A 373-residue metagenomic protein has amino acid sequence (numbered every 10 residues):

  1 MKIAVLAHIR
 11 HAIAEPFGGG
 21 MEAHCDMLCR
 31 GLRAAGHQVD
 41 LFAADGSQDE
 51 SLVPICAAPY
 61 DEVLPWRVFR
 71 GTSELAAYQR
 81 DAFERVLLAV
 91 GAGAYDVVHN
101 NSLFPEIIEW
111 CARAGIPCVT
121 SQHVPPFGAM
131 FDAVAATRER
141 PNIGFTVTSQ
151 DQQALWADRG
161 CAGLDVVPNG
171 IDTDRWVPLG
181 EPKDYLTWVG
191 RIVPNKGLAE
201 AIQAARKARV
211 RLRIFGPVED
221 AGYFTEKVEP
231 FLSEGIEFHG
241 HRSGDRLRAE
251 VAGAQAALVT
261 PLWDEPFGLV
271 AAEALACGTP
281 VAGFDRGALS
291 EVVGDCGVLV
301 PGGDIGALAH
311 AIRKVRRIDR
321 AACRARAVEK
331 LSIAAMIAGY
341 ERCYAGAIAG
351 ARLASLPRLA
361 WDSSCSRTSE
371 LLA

Functional and structural regions predicted by a protein language model:
M1-A373: Catalytic cores of nucleotide-sugar-dependent glycosyltransferases that transfer UDP/GDP/TDP-activated
